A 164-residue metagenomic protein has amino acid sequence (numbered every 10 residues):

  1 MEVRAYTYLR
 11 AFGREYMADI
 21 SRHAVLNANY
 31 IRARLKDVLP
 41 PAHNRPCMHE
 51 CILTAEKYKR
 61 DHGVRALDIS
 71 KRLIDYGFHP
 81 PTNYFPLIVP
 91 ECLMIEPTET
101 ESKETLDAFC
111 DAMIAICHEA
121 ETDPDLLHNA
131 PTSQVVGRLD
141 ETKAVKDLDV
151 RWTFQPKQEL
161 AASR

Functional and structural regions predicted by a protein language model:
M1-R4: PLP-dependent aminotransferase class I/II
L9-R164: Non-catalytic terminal extensions of PLP-dependent enzymes
